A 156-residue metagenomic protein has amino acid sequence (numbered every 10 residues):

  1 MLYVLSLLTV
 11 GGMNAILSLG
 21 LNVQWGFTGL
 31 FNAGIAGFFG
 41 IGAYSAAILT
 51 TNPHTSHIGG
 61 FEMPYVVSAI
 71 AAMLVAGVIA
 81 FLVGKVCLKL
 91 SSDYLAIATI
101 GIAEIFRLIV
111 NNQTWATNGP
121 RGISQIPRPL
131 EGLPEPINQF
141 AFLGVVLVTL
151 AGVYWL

Functional and structural regions predicted by a protein language model:
M1-L156: Transmembrane alpha-helices and adjacent helix-loop boundaries
